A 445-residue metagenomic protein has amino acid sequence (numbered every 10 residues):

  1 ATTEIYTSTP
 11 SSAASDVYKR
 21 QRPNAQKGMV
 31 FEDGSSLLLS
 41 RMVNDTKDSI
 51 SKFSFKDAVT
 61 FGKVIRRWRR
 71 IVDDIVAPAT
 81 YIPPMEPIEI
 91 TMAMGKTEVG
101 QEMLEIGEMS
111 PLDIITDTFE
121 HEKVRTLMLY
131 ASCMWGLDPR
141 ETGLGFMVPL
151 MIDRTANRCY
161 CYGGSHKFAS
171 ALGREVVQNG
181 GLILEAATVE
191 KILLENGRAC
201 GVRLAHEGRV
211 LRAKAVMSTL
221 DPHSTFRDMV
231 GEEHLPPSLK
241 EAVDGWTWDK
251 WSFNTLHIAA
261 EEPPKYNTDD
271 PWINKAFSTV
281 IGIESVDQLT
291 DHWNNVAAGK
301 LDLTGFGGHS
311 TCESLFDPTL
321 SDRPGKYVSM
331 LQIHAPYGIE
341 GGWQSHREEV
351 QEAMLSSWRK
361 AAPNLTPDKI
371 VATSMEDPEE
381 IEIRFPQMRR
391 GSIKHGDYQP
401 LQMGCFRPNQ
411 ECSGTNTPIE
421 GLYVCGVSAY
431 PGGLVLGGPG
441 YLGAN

Functional and structural regions predicted by a protein language model:
A1-A14, Y18: Single conserved hydrophobic/aromatic residue that forms the stacking wall/gate of nucleotide- or nucleobase-binding
E32-T142: Rossmann-like flavin
D33, D138-T142, L193-C200, R323-Y327: A short, glycine/Asx- and small/polar-enriched loop/turn that sits immediately N-terminal to a beta-strand
H121-G136, L303-T311, N364-Y430: A glycine-rich dinucleotide-binding beta-alpha-beta segment and adjacent secondary-structure elements that constitute
L150-A199, R203-A205: Helical element adjacent to the flavin cofactor pocket in flavoenzyme catalytic cores
E190-S321: Mid-domain catalytic core of redox enzymes that form a hydrophobic substrate pocket/lid adjacent to a catalytic redox
H223-D228, A259-E261, G282, P324-A353 (+1 more regions): Conserved FAD/dinucleotide-binding core of flavoprotein oxidoreductases
V427-N445: A conserved FAD-binding loop/helix module that cradles the flavin
